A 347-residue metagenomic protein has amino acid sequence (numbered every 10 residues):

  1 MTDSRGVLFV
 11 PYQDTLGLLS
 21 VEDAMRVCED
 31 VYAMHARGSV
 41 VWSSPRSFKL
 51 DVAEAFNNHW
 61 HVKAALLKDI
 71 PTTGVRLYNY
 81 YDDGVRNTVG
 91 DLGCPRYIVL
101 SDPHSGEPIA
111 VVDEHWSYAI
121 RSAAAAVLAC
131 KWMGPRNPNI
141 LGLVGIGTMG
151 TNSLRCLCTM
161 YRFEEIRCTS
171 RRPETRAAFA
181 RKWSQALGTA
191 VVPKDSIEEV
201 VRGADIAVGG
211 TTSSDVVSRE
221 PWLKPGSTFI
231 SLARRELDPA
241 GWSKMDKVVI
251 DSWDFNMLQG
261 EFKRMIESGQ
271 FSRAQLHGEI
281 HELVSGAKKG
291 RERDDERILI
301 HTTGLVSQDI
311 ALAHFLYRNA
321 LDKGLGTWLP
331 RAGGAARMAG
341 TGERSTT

Functional and structural regions predicted by a protein language model:
M1-A119, V127, N137, G278 (+4 more regions): N-terminal ligand-binding/catalytic initiation module
Y12-L16, W242-A339: Adenosine-phosphate binding glycine-rich loop
G134-I140, R162, K224-P225: Short helix-loop-beta connector
I146-G147: Glycine-rich Rossmann-fold phosphate-binding loop(s) that bind the pyrophosphate of adenine dinucleotide cofactors
G150-T151: N-terminal Rossmann-fold NAD(P) dinucleotide-binding loop
L157: Aromatic pocket-lining residues of Rossmann-like dinucleotide-binding sites
M160-S184: NAD(P)-binding Rossmann-fold cofactor-contacting core
G188-M265, Q270: Rossmann-like adenosine-cofactor binding region
